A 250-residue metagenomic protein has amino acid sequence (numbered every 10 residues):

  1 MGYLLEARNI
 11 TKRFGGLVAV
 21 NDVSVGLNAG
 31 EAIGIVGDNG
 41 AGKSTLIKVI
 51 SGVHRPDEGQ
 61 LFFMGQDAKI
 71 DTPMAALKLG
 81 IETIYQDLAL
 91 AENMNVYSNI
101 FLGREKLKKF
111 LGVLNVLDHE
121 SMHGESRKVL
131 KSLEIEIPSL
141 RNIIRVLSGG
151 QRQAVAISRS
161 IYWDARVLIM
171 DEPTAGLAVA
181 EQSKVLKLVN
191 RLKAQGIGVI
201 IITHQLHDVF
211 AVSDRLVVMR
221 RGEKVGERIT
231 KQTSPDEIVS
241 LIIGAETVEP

Functional and structural regions predicted by a protein language model:
G2-P250: Glycine-rich phosphate-binding loops of nucleotide-dependent enzymes
